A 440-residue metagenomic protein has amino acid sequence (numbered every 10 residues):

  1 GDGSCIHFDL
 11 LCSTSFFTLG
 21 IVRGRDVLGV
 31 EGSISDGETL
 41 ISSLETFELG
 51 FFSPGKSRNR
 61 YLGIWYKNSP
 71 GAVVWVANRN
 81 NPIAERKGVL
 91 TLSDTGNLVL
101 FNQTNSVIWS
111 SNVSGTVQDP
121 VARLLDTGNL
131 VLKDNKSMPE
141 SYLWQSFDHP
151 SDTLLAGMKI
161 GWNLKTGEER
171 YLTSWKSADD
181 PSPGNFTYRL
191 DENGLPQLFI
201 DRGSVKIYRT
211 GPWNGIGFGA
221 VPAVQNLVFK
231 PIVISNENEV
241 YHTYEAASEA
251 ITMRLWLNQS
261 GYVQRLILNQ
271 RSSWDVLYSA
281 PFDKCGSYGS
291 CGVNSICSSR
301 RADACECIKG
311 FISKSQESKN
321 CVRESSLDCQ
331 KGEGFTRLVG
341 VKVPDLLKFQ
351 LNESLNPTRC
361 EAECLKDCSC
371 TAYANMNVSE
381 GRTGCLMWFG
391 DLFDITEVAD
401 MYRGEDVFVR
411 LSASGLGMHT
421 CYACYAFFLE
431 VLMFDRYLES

Functional and structural regions predicted by a protein language model:
G1-S440: Beta-rich ligand-binding surfaces for carbohydrates and other polyanions
